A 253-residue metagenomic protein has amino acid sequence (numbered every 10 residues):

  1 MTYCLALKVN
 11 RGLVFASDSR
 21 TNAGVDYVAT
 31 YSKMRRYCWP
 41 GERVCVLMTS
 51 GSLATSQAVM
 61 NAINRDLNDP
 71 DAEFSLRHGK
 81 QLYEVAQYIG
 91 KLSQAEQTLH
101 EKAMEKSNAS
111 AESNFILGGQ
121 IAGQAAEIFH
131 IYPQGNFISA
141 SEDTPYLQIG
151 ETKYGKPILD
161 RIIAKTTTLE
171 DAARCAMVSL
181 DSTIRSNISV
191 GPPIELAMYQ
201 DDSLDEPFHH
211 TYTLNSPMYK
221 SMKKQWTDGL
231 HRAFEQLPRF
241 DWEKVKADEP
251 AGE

Functional and structural regions predicted by a protein language model:
M1-E253: N-terminal nucleophile
